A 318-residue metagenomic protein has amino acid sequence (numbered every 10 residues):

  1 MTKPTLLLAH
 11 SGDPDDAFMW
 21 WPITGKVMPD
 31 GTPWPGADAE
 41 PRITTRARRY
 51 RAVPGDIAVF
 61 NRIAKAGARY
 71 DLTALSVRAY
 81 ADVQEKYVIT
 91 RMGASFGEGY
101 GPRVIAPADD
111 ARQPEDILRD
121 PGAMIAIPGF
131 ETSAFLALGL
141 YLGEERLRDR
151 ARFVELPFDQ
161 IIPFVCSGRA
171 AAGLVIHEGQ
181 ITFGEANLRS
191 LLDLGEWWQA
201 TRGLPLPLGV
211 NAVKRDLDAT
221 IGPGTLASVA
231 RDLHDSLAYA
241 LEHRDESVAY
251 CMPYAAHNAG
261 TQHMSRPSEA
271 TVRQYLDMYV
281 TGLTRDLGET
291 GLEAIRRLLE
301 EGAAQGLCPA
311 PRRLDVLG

Functional and structural regions predicted by a protein language model:
K3-D38, P102-A172, E178-I181, E293: Bilobed "Venus flytrap"/periplasmic-binding protein-like clamshell domains and structurally analogous long
L7, K86-S95, M124: A structural signal for short loop-to-beta-strand junctions that line the ligand-binding cleft of periplasmic/secreted
D15-M19, P29-S76: Extracytoplasmic small-molecule ligand-binding "clamshell" domains of the periplasmic binding protein/Venus flytrap
D56-A58, A64-A81, P157-F158, L174-I181 (+1 more regions): Beta->alpha turn/N-cap motifs
T90-Q113, Q199-L217: Hydrophobic/proline-rich hinge and linker segments of small-molecule sensing/allosteric domains, predominantly
L156-M252: Pocket-lining segment of extracytoplasmic ligand-binding domains
A219-E301: Secondary-structure end/capping motifs
T290-G318: Long, low-complexity C-terminal extensions of enzymes
